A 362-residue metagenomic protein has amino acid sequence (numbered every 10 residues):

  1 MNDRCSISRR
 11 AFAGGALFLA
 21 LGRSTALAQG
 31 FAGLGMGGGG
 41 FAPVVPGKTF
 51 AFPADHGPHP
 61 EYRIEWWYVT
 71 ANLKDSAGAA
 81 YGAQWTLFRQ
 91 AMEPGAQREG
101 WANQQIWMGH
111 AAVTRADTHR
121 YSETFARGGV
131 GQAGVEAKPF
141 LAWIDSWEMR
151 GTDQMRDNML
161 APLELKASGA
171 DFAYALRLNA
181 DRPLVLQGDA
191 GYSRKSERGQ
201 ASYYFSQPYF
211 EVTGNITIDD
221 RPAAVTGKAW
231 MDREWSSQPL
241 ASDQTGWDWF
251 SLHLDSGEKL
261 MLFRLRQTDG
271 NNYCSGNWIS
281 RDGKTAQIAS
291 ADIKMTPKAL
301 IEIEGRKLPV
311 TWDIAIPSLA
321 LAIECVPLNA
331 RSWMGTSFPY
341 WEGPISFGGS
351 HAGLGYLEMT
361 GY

Functional and structural regions predicted by a protein language model:
N2, L27-Y362: Structured soluble/peripheral alpha/beta segments that form catalytic or ligand/cofactor-binding pockets
N2-A20: N-terminal secretory signal peptides and thylakoid transit peptides that target proteins across membranes
L21-T25: C-terminal segment of classical bacterial N-terminal signal peptides
